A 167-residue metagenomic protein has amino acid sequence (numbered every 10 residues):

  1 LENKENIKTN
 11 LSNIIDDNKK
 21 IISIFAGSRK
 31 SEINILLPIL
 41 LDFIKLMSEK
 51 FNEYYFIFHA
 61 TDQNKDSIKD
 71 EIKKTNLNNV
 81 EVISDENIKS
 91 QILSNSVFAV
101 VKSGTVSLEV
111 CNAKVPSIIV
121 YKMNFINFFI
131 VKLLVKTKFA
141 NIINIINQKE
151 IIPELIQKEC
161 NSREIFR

Functional and structural regions predicted by a protein language model:
L1-R167: Nucleotide-activated sugar donor-binding and catalytic core shared by glycosyltransferases and related lipid-linked
